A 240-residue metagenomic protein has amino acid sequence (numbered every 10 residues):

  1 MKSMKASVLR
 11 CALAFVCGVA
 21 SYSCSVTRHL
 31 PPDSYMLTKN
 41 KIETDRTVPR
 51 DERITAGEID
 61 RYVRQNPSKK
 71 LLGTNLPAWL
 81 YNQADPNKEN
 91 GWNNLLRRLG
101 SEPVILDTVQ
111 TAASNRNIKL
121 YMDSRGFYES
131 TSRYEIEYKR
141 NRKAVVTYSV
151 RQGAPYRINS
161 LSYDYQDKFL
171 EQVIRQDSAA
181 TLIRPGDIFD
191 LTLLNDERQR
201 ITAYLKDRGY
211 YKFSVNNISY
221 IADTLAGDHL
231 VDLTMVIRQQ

Functional and structural regions predicted by a protein language model:
M1-S3, Q239-Q240: Short intrinsically disordered, low-complexity coil segments enriched in acidic
K2-A12: Bacterial N-terminal signal peptides that target proteins for export
R10, A14, L72-G73: Compositionally biased amphipathic helical and low-complexity segments enriched in hydrophobic
A20-S23: C-terminal motif of bacterial Sec signal peptides marking the signal peptidase cleavage site
S25-Q240: Interaction-mediating elements
